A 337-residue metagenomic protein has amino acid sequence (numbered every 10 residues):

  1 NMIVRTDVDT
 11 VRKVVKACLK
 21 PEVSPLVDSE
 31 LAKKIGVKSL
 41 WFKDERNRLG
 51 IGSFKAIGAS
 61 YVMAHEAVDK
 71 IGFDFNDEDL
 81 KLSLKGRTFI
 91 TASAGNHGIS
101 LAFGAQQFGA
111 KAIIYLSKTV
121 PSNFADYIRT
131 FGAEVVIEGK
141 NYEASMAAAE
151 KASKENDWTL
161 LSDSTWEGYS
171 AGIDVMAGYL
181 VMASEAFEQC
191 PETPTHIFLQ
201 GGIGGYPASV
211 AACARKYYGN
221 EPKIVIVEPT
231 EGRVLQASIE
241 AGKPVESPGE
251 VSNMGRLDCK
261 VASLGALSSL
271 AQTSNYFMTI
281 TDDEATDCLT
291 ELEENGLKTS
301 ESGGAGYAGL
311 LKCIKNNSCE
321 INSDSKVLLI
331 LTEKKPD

Functional and structural regions predicted by a protein language model:
N1-D337: PLP-dependent amino-acid enzyme catalytic core
